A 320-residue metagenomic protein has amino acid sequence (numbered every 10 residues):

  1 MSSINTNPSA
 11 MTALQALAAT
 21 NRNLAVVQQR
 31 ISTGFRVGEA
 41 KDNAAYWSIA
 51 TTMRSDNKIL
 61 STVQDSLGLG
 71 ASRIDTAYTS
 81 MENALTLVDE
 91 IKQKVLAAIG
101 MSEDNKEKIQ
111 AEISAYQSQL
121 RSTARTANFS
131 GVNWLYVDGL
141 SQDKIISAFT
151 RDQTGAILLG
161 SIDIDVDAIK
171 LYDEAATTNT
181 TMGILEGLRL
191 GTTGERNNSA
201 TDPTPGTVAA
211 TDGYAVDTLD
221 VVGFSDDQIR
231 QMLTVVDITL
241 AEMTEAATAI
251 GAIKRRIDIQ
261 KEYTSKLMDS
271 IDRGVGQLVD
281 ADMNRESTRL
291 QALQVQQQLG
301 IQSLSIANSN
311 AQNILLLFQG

Functional and structural regions predicted by a protein language model:
M1-A10, R36-N43, W47-D269, R273-D280 (+1 more regions): Amphipathic alpha-helical coiled-coil/heptad-repeat segments
S2-A19, N23, A292: Alpha-helical coiled-coil
S130, L290-Q291: Short loop/turn microsegments at loop-to-beta-strand junctions
